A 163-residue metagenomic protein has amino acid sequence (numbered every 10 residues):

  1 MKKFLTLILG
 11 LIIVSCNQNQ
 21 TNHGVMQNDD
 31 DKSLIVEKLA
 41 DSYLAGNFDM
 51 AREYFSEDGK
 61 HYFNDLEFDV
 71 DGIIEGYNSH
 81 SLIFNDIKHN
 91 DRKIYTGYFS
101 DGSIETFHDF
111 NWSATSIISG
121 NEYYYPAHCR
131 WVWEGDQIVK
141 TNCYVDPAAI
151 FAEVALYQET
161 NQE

Functional and structural regions predicted by a protein language model:
F4-I13: Sec-dependent N-terminal signal peptides
C16-D49, E53, T160-E163: Short, low-complexity N-terminal intrinsically disordered segments enriched in polar/charged residues
L39, M50-R52, G59, I73 (+3 more regions): Hydrophobic pocket/interface hotspot
Y54-D69, I83: A short gly/proline-enriched turn/hairpin at secondary-structure junctions
N78-S119: Surface-exposed, charged secondary-structure patches
D109-I138, N142-A148: Exposed beta-sheet edge and beta->alpha loop/turn motif
K140-E163: Low-complexity, intrinsically disordered terminal/linker segments enriched in charged and Gly/Pro repeats
